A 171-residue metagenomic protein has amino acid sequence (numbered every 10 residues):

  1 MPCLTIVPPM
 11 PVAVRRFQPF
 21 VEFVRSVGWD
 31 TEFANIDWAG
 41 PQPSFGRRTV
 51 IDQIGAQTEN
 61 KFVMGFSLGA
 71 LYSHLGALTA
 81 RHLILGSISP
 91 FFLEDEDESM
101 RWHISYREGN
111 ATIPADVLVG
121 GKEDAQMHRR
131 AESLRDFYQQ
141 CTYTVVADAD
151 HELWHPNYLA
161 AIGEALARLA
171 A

Functional and structural regions predicted by a protein language model:
M1-A39: Short, surface-exposed "cap/lid" segments of acyl-processing enzymes
R15, D124-R130, W154: Conserved alpha/beta-hydrolase "acid-adjacent" motif
R16, P41-T58: Alpha/beta-hydrolase active-site loop
D37-G40, V146-E152: Histidine-bearing beta->alpha loop at or near hydrolase active sites
A39, I84-E94: Active-site nucleophile loop of the alpha/beta-hydrolase fold
M64-S73: Gly/Ala-rich beta-loop-alpha elbow adjacent to hydrolase catalytic centers
A111-T112, V117-G120: Short beta-strand/loop motif that positions the catalytic acidic residue of the alpha/beta-hydrolase fold
W154-A167: Post-His helix in hydrolase/transferase enzymes
